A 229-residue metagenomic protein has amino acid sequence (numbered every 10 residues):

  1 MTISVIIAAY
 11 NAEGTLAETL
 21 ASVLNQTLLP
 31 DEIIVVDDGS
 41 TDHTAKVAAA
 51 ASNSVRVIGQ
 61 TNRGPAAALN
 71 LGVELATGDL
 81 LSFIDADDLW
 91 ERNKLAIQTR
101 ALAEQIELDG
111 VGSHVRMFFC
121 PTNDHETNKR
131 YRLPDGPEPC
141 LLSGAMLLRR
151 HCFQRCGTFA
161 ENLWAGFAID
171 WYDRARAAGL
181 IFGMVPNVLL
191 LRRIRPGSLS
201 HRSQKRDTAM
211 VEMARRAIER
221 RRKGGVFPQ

Functional and structural regions predicted by a protein language model:
T2-S4, S22, E32, D170: Cell-envelope/extracellular polymer assembly enzymes that use nucleotide-activated donors
I3-T15, T19, Q26, V36: A conserved hydrophobic helix/loop-capping motif in glycosyltransferases and polysaccharide synthases
G14-A17, D42-A50, L89, N93: Acidic helix N-cap motif at the loop->helix transition within catalytic regions of sugar-transfer enzymes
S22, L29, D37-K46, R63 (+1 more regions): A conserved acidic beta->alpha catalytic loop
Q60-A76, I97: Glycine-rich, basic loop-to-helix element that forms the pyrophosphate-binding segment of sugar-nucleotide handling
E74, R132-E212: Conserved nucleotide-sugar donor-binding catalytic segment
L81: Short aromatic/hydrophobic "clamp" motif used to bind/position activated sugar donors
N93-H125: Conserved donor NDP-sugar-binding/catalytic core segment of glycosyltransferases
